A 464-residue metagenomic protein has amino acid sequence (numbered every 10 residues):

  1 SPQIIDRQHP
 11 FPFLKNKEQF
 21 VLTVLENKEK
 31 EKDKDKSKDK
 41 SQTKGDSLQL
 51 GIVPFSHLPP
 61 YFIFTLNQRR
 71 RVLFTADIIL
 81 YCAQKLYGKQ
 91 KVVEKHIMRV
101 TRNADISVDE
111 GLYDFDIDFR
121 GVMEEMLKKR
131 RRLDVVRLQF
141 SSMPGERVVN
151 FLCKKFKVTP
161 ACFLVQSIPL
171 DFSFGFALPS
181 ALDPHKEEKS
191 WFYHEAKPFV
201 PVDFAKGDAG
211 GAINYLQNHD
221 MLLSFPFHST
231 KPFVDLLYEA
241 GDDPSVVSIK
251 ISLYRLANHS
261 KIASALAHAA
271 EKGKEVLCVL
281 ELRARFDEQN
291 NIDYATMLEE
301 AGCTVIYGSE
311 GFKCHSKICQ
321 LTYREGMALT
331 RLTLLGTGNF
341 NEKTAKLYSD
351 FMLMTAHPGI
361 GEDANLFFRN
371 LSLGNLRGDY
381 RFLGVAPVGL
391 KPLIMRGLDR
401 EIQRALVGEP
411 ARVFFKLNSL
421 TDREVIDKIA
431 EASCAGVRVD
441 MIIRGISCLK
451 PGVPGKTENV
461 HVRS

Functional and structural regions predicted by a protein language model:
S1-V413, E431-A435, G445-S464: N-terminal localization/anchoring segments of enzymes in phospholipid and broader phosphate metabolism
R438-I442: Hydrophobic alpha/beta core scaffold segments
